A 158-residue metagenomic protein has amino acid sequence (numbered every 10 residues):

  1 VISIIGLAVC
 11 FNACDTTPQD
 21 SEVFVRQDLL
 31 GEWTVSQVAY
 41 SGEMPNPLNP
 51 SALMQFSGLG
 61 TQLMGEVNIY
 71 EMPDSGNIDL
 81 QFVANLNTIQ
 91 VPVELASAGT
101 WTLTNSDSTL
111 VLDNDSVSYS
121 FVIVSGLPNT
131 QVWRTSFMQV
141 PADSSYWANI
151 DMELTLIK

Functional and structural regions predicted by a protein language model:
V1-I2: Bacterial N-terminal signal peptides that target proteins for export
V9-A13: C-terminal motif of bacterial Sec signal peptides marking the signal peptidase cleavage site
D15-K158: Lipid interaction determinants
